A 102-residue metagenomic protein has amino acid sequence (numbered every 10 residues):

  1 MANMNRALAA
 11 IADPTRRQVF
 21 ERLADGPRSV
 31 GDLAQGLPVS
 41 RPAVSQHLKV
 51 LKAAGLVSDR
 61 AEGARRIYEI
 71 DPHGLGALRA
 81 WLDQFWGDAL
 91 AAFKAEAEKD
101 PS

Functional and structural regions predicted by a protein language model:
M1-N3, E21, L75-S102: Amphipathic alpha-helical dimerization/coiled-coil segments that flank or bridge DNA-binding/regulatory modules
A2-S40, R65-G76: N-terminal helix-turn-helix DNA-binding core of bacterial DNA-binding proteins
A7, L48, A64-R66, A80-Q84: Short, structured secondary-structure boundary patches
E21, Q35, Q46, K52-A53: Alpha-helical residues within the helix-turn-helix
A43: Residues in the helix-turn-helix
K52-G63, E69: Beta-hairpin "wing" of winged helix-turn-helix
